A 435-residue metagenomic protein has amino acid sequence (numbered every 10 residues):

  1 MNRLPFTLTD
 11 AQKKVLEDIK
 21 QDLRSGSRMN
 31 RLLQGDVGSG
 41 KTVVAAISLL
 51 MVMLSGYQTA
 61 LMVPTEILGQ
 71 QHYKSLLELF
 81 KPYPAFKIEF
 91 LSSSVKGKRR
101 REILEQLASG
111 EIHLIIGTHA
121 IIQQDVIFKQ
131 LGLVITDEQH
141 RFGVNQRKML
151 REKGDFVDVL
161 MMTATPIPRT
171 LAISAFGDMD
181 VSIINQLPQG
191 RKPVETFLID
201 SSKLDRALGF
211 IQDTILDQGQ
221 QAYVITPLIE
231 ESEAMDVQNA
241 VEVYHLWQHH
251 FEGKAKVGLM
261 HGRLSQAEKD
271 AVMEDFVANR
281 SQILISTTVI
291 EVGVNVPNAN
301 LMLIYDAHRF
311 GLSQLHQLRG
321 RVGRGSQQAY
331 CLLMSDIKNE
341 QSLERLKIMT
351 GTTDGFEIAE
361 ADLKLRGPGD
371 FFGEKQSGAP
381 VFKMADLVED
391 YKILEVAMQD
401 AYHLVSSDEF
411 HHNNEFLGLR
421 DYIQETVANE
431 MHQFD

Functional and structural regions predicted by a protein language model:
M1-P5: Charged, low-complexity
F6-E17, R24-K347: Inter-lobe coupling/hinge segments of SF2-like helicase ATPases
K20-Q21, E357: Short amphipathic alpha-helical segments with coiled-coil-like heptad repeat character
E274-L284, V292-P297, M302, G320 (+3 more regions): Accessory helical-bundle/CTD segments and flexible terminal tails appended to RecA-like ATPase motors
